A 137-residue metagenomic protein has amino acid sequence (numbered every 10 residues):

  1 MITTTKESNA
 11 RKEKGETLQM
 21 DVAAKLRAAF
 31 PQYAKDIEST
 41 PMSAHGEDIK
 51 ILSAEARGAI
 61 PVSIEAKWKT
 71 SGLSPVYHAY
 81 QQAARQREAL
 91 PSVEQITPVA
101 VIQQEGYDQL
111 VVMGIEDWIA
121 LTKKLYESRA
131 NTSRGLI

Functional and structural regions predicted by a protein language model:
M1-I137: Catalytic phosphate/metal-binding cores of nucleic-acid and nucleotide-processing enzymes, i.e., regions that mediate
